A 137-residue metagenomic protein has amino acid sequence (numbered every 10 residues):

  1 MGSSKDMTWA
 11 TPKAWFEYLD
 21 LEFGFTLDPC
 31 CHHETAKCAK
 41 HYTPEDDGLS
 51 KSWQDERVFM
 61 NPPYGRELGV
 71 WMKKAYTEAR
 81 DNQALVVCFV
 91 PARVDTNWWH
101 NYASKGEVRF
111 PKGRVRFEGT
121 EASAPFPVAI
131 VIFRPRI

Functional and structural regions predicted by a protein language model:
M1-I137: Class I S-adenosyl-L-methionine-dependent methyltransferase catalytic core
